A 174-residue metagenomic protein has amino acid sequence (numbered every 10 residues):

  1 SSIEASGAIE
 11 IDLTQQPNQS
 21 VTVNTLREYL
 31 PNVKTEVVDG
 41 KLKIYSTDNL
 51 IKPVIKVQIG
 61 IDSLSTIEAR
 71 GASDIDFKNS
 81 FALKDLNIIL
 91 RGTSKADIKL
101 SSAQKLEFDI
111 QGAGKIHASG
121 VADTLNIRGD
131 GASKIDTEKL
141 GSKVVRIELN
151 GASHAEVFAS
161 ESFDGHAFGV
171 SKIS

Functional and structural regions predicted by a protein language model:
S1-P31, G40-G60, I75-F77: Short acidic/polar N-terminal linker immediately downstream of export determinants
S2-L13, V57-I59, S63-S174: Extended, compositionally simple hydrophobic/Ser/Thr-rich segments that build repetitive fibrous architectures
